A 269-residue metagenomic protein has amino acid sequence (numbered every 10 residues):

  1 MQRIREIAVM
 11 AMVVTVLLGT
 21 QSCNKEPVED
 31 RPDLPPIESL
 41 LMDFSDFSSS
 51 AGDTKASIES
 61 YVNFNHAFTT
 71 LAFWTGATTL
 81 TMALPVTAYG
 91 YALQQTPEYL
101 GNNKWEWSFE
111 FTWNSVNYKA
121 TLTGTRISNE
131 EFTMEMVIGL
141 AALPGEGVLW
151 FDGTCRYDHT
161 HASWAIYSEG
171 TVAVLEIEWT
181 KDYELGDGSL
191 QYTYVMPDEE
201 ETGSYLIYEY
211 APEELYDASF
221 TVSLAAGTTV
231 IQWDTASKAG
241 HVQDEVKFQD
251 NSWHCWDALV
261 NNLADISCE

Functional and structural regions predicted by a protein language model:
M1-V9: Bacterial N-terminal signal peptides that target proteins for export
M12-V13: Hydrophobic alpha-helical targeting segments used for export or membrane insertion
L18-S22: C-terminal motif of bacterial Sec signal peptides marking the signal peptidase cleavage site
E26-E269: Low-complexity, intrinsically disordered segments exposed to solvent
